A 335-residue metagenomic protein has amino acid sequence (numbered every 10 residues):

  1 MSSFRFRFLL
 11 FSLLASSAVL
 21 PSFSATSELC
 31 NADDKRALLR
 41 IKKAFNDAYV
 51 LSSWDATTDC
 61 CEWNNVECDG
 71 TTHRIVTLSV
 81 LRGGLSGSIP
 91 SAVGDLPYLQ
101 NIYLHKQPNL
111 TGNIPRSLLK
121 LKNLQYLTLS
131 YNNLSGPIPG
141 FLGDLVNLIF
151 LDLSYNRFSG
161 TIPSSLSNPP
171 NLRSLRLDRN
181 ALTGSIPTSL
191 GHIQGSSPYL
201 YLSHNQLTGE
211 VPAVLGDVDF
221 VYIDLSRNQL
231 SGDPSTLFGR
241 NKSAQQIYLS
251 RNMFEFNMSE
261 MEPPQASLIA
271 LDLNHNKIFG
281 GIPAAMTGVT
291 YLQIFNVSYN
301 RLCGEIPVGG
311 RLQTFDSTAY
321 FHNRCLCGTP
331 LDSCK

Functional and structural regions predicted by a protein language model:
S2-N65, F315: Surface-exposed cap/linker segments adjacent to membranes
K43-S91, M253-E260, G328-K335: LRR flanking "cap" motifs
N64-N65, D69-F150: Leucine-rich repeat
T72, G94-L99, Q107, L119-L124 (+8 more regions): Leucine-rich repeat
G83, Q107-P108, N132, L153-N156 (+7 more regions): Consensus "Asn ladder" position of solenoid repeat domains
I89-S91, T111-R116, S135-G140, S159-S164 (+7 more regions): The feature encodes a structural signal of leucine-rich repeats
Y98-Q100, R116, K120-Q125, Y131-G140 (+7 more regions): Tandem repeat domain/solenoid detector
A284-K335: Leucine-rich solenoid repeat scaffolds
